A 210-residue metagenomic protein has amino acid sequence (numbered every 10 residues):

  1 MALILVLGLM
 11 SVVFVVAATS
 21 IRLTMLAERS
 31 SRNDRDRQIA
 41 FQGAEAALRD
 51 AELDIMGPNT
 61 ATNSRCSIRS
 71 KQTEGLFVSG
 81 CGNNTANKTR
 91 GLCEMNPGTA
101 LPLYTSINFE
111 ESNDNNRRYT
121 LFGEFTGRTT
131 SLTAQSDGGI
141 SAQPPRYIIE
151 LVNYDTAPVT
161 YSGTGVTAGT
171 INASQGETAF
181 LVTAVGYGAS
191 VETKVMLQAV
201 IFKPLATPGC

Functional and structural regions predicted by a protein language model:
M1-M10, V15-C210: Terminal alpha-helical segments
